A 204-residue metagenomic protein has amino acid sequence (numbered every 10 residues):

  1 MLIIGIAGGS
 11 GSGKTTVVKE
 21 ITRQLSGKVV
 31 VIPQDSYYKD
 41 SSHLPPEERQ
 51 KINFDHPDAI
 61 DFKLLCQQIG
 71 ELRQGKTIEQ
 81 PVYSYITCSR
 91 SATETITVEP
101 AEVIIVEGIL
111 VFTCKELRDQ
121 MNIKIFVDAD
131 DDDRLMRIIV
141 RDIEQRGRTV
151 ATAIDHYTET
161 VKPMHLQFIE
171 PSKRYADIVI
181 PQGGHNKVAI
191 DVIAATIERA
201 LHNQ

Functional and structural regions predicted by a protein language model:
I4-G5: Short hydrophobic/aromatic beta-strand immediately N-terminal to the Walker A/P-loop
S10: The conserved Walker
K14: Conserved lysine of the Walker
V17: Hydrophobic positions on the alpha1 helix immediately C-terminal to the Walker A/P-loop
R23-I32: Post-Walker A helix-loop "phosphate-sensing" segment adjacent to the P-loop in P-loop NTPases
V30-V31, K39, H43-T87: Conserved nucleotide-sensing/catalytic segment adjacent to the nucleotide-binding pocket in NTP-handling enzymes
S91-R146: ATP-dependent NMP and nucleoside kinases share a basic, alpha-helical "lid"
E99-P100, V140, K162-Q204: NTP-dependent small-molecule kinase module
